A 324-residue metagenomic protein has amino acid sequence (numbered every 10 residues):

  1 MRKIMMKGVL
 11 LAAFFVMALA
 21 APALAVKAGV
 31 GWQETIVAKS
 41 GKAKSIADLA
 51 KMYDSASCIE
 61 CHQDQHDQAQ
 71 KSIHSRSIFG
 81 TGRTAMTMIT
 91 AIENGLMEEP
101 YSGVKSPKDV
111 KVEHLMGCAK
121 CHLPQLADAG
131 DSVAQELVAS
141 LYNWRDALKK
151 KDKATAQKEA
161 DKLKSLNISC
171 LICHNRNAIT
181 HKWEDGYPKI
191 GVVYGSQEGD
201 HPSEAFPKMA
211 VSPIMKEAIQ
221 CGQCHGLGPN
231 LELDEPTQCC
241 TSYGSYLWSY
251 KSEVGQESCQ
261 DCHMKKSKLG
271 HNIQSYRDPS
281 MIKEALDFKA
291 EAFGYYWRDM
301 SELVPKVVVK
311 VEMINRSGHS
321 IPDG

Functional and structural regions predicted by a protein language model:
M1-G8: Positively charged n-region of N-terminal signal peptides that target proteins for export
V9-A20: Bacterial N-terminal signal peptides
F14-F15, F79, W183, Y187 (+4 more regions): Phenylalanine-focused residue identity feature
L19-A20, A25, I321: Intrinsically disordered low-complexity regions specifically enriched for long asparagine
L24-K216, G222-Q223, P229-E253: Sequence context of c-type cytochrome heme-c attachment sites
S252-G324: Catalytic cores of secreted or luminal carbohydrate-active enzymes
